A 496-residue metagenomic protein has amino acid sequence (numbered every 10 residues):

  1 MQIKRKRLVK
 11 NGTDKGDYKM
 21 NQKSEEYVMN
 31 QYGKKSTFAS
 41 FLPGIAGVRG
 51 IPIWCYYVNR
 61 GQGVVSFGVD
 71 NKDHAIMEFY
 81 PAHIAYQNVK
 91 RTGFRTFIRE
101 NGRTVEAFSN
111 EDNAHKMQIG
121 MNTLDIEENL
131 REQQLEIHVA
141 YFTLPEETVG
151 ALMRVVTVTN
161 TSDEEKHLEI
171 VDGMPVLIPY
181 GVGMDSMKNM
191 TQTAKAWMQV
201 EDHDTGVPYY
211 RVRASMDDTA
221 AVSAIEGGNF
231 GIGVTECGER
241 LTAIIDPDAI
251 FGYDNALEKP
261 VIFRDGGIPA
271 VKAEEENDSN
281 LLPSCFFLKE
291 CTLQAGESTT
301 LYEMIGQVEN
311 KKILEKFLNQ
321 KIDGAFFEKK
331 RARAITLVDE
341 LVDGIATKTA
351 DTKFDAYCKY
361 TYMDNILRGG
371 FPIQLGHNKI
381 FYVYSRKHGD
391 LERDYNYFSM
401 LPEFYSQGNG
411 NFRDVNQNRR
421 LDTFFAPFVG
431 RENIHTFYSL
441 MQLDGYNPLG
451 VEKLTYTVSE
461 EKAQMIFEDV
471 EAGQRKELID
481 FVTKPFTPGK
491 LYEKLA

Functional and structural regions predicted by a protein language model:
Q2-A496: Anionic coordination/interaction segments
